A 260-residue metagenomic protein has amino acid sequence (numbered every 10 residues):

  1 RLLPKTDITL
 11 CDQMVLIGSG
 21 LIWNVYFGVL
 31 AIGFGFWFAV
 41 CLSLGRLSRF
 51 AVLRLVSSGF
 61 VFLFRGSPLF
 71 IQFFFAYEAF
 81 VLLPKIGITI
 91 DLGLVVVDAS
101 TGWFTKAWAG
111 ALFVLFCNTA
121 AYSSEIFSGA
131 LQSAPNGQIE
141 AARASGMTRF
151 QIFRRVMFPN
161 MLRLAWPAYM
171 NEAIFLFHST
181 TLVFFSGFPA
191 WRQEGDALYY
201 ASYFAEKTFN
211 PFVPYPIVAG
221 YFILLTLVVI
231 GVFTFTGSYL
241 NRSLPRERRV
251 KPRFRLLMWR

Functional and structural regions predicted by a protein language model:
R1-R260: Transmembrane alpha-helices and adjacent helix-loop boundaries
